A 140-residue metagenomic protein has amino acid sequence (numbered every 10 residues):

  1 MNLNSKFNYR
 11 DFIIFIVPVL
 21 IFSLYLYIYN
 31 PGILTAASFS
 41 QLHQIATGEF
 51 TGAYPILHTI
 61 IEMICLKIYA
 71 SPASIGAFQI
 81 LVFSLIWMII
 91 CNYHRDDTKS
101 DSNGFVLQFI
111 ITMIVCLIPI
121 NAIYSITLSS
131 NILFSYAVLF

Functional and structural regions predicted by a protein language model:
M1-N8, D97-S102: Membrane-interfacial, low-structure loops and terminal tails that flank and connect transmembrane helices in multi-pass
N8-L34, L117: Transmembrane signal-anchor helices characteristic of membrane glycosylation enzymes that use polyprenol
D11-F12, S100-Q108: Membrane-interfacial loop-to-transmembrane alpha-helix junctions, especially the N-terminal start
F12-I16, A77, F109-M113: Hydrophobic alpha-helical transmembrane segments
Y27-L42, E49-I61, Y69-A73: Extracytoplasmic catalytic/substrate-binding loops of multi-pass membrane glycan-assembly enzymes
A46, I89, L133-F140: Specific aromatic-rich, kink-prone transmembrane helix
I56-T59, I68-P72, G76, T112-Y136: Aromatic- and kink-enriched transmembrane "portal" helix at the membrane-lumen/periplasm boundary that abuts
A77-D101: Transmembrane-helix motifs of polytopic, lipid-linked glycan transferases
